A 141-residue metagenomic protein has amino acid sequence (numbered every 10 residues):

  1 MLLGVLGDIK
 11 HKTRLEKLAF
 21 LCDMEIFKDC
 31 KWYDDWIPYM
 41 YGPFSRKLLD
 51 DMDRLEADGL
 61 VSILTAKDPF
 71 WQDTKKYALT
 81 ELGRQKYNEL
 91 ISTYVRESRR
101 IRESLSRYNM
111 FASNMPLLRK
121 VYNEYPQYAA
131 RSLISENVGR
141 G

Functional and structural regions predicted by a protein language model:
M1-G141: Domain-edge interaction signal
